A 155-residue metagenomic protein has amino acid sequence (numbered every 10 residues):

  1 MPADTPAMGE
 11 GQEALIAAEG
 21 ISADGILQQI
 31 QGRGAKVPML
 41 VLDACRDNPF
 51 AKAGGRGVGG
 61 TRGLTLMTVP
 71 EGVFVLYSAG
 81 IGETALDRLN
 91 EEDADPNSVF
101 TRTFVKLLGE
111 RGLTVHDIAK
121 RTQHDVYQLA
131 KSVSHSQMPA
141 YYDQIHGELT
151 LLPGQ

Functional and structural regions predicted by a protein language model:
M1-Q155: Cysteine endopeptidase catalytic domains of the caspase/legumain-like
